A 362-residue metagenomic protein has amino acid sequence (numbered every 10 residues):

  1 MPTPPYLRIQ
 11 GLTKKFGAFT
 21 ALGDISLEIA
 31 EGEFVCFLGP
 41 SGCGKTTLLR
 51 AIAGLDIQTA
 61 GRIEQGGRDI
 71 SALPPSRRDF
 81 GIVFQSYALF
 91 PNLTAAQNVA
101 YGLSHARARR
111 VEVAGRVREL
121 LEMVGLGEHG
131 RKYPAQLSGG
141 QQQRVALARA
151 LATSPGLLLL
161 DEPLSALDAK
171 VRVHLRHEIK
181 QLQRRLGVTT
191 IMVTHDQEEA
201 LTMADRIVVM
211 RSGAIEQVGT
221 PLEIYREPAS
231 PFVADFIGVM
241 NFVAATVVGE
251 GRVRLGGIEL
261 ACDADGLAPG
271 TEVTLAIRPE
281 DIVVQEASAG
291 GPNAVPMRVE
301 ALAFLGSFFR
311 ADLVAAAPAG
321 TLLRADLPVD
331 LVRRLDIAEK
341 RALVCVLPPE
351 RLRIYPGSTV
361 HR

Functional and structural regions predicted by a protein language model:
I25-C36: Pre-Walker A (P-loop) beta-loop-beta motif of ABC nucleotide-binding domains
F34, P75-F232: ABC ATPase nucleotide-binding domains
L38-P40: The feature captures the beta-strand-to-loop junction immediately N-terminal to the Walker
A53: Helix-to-loop junction immediately C-terminal to a conserved catalytic motif
G61-D69: Conserved ABC transporter NBD signature motif
M240, E250-R362: Non-catalytic connector elements of ABC transporters
